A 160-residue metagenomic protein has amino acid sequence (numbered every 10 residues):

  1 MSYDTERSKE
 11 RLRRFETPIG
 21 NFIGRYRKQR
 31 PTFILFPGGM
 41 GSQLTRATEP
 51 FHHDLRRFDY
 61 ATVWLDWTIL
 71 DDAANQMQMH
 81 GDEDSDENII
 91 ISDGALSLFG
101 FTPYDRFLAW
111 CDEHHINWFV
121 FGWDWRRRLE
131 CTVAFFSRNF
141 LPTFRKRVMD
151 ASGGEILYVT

Functional and structural regions predicted by a protein language model:
M1-T160: N-terminal non-catalytic accessory region
